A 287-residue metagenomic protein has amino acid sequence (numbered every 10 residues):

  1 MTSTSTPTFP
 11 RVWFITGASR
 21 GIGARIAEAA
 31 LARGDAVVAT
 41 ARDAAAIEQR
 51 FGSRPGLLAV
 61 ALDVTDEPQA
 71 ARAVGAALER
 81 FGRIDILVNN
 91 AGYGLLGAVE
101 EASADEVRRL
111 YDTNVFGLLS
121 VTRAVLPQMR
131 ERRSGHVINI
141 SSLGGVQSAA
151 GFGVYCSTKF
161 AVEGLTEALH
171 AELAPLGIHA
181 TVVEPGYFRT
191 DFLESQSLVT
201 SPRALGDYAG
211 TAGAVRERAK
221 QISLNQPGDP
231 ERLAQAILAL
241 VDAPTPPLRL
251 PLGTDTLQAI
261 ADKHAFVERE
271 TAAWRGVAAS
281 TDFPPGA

Functional and structural regions predicted by a protein language model:
S19-R20: Conserved glycine-rich cofactor-binding loop
R33-Q49: Conserved glycine-rich Rossmann-like NAD(P)H-binding loop of the short-chain dehydrogenase/reductase
L62-R72, A104: The beta1-alpha1 cofactor-binding region of Rossmann-like NAD(H)/NADP(H)-dependent oxidoreductases
A98-V99, E106-R108: Substrate-binding pocket helix/loop in short-chain dehydrogenase/reductase
T122, T158: Active-site helix of classical SDR
S142: Residue(s) in the substrate-gating loop at a strand-loop-helix junction that position the organic substrate next
P175-P247: SDR active-site lid
